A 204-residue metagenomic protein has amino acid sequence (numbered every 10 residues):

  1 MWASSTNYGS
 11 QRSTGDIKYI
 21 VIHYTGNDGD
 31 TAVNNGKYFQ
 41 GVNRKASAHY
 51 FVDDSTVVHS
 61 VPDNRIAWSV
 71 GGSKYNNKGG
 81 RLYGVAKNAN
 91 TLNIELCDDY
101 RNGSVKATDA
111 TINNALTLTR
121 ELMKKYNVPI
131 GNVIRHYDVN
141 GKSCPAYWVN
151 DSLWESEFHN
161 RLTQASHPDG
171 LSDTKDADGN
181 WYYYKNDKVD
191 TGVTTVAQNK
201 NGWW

Functional and structural regions predicted by a protein language model:
M1-K87: N-terminal catalytic cores of peptidoglycan-degrading enzymes
H23, V61, E95, K175 (+1 more regions): Residue-level detector of conserved, well-ordered beta-strand and adjacent loop positions that form binding/recognition
Y24-G26, N64, L96-D98, Y137 (+1 more regions): A mature extracytoplasmic/lumenal domain signature
D54-S55, I130, D178, N201: Residue-level signal for tight coil/turn positions that link beta-strands
A89, N93, C97-G170: Basic/polar, cationic surfaces and motifs that engage anionic cell-wall and phosphate/carboxylate ligands
H167-W204: Extracellular adhesion/carbohydrate-binding repeat motifs centered on closely spaced tryptophans
